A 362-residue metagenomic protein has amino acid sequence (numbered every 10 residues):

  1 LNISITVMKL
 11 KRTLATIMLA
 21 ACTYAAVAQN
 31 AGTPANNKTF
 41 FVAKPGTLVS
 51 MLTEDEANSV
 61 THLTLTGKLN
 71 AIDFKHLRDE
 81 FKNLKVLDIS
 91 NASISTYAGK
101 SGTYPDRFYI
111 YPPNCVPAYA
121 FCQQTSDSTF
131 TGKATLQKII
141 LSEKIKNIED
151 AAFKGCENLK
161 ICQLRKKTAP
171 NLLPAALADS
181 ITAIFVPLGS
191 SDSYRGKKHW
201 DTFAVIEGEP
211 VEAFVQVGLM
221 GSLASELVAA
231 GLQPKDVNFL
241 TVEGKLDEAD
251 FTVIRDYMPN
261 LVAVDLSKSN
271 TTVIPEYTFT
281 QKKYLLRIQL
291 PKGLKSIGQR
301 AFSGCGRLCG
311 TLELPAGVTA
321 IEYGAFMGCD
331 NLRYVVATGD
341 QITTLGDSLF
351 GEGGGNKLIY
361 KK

Functional and structural regions predicted by a protein language model:
L1-A35: Bacterial Sec-dependent N-terminal signal peptides
Q29-E56, V211-Q233: The feature captures the LRR N-terminal capping module
N30-T33, S128-G132, A176-A178, K197-D201 (+2 more regions): Short, conserved catalytic or adaptor-binding loops enriched in Gly and charged residues
A35-K44, T61-L69, L84-G99, T103-C115 (+10 more regions): Structural signature of tandem-repeat unit edges
M51-A57, H76-E80, A120-T131, F153 (+3 more regions): Leucine-rich repeat
H76-F81, K100-F108, F153-G155, A175-A178 (+4 more regions): A structural signal for leucine-rich repeat
Y119-A120, E149-A152, P174, E276-T278 (+3 more regions): Consensus positions within tandem repeat domains that build extended binding/scaffold surfaces
